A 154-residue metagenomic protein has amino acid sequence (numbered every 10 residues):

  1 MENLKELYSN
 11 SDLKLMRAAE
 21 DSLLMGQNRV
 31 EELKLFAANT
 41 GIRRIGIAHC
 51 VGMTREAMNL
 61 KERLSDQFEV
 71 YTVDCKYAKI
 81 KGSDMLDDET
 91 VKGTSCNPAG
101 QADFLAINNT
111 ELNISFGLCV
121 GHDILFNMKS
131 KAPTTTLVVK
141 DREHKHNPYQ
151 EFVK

Functional and structural regions predicted by a protein language model:
M1-R44, V51-R55: Electropositive, gly/pro-rich neighborhoods at or near active sites that engage anionic ligands
G26-Q27, H49-A57, F116-I124: Gly/Ser/Thr-rich loops at beta-strand to alpha-helix junctions that form or flank small-molecule/cofactor-binding
N39-R44, F104-T110: Short, surface-exposed connector motifs at secondary-structure boundaries
I42-V51, T72-K76, L112-F116: Short glycine-rich or small-residue beta-strand-to-loop segments that form or flank ligand, phosphate, metal/Fe-S
E56-R63, D123-A132: Short Gly/Thr/Asp-enriched flexible loops that form oxyanion-binding sites at enzyme active sites
L60-A106: Long, charge-dense
L105-D123, S130-A132: Helix-rich interaction surfaces within compact, conserved domain-sized segments that mediate assembly or partner
K131-K154: Short, flexible loop segments at boundaries between secondary-structure elements
